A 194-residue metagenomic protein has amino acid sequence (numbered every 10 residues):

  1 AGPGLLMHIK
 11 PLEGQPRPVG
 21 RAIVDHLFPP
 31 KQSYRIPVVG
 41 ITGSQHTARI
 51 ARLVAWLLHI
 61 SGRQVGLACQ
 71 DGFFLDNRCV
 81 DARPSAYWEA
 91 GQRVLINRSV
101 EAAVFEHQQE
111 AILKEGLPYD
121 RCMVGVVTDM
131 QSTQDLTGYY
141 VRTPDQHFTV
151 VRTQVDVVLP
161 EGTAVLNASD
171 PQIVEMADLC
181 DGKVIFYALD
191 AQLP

Functional and structural regions predicted by a protein language model:
A1, C69-G72, Q109-A111, A168-Q172 (+1 more regions): Short, polar loop motifs at secondary-structure junctions
A1-P37: ATP-dependent carboxylate activation and anion-phosphoryl transfer catalytic cores that bind Mg-ATP to form
F28-L75, C79: Walker A (P-loop) phosphate-binding motif
R35, K114, D120-P194: Acidic, Mg2+-coordinating active-site environments of NTP-dependent enzymes
G40, V104-E106, V126-T128: Structural motif
L53-I60, E110-D120: Short amphipathic alpha-helices and their capping/turn segments at secondary-structure boundaries
Q64-V65, A102, A164, V184: Hydrophobic anchor at the start of a short beta-strand that flanks the dinucleotide cofactor-binding loop
R78-E115: Conserved nucleotide-sensing/catalytic segment adjacent to the nucleotide-binding pocket in NTP-handling enzymes
